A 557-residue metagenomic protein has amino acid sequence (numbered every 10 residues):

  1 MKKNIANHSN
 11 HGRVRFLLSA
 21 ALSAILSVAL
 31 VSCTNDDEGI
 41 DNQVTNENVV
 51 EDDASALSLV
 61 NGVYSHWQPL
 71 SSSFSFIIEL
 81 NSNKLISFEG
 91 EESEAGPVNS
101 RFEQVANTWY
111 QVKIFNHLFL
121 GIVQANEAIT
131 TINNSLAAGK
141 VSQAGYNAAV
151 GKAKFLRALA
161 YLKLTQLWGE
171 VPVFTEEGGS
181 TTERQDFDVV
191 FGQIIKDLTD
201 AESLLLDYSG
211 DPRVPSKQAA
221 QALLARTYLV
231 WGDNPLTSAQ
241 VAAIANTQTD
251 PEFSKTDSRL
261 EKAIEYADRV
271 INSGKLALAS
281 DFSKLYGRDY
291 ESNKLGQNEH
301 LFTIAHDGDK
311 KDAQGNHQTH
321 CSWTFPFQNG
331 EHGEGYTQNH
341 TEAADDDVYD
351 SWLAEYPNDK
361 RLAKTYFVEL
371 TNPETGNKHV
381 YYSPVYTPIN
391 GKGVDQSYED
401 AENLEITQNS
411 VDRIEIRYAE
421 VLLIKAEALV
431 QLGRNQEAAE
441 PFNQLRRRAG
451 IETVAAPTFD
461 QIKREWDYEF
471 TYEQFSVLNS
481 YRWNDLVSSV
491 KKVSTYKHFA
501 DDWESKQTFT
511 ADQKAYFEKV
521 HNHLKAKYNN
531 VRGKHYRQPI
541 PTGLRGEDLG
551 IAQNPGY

Functional and structural regions predicted by a protein language model:
A29-S32: C-terminal motif of bacterial Sec signal peptides marking the signal peptidase cleavage site
T34-D37: Bacterial signal peptide processing site
D52-S71, E92-W168, G178-G192, K196-P212 (+6 more regions): Conserved, well-structured interaction surfaces
D53-S55, V60, Y64, Q68-S71 (+5 more regions): Elongated scaffold/linker segments in the mid-to-C-terminal portions of large proteins
F74-E91, L206-A222, D233-F325, I451-K463 (+1 more regions): Short, surface-exposed recognition loops and adjoining beta-strand edges that mediate ligand/DNA contacts, enriched
T165-L167, P172, S209, V230-A239 (+1 more regions): Short coil/turn linking the two alpha-helices of tandem helical-hairpin repeats
